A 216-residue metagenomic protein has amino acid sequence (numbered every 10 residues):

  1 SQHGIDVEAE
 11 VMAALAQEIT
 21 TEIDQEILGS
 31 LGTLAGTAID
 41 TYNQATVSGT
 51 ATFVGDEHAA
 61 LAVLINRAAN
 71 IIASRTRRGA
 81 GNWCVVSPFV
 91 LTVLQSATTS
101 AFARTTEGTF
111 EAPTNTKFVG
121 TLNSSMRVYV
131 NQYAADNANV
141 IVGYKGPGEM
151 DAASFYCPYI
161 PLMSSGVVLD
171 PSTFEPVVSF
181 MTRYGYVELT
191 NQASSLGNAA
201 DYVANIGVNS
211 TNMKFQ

Functional and structural regions predicted by a protein language model:
S1-H3, V7, A13, S96-Q216: Sequence/fold signature of self-assembling virion shell proteins
S1-Q2, D6-R67: Alpha-helical scaffold segments that mediate packing/assembly in large oligomeric complexes
T20, S87-F89, R183: An acidic- and aromatic-residue-enriched active-site/binding cleft used to recognize and process polar
T21-E26, I72-G79, Q216: Secondary-structure transition/capping motifs at alpha-helix termini and the adjoining loop/turn into the next element
Q25, S74, P88, M126-V128 (+1 more regions): Long, well-ordered alpha/beta core segments of mature domains
D40-F110: Extended, solvent-exposed, turn-rich assembly/linker loops in the middle of proteins
